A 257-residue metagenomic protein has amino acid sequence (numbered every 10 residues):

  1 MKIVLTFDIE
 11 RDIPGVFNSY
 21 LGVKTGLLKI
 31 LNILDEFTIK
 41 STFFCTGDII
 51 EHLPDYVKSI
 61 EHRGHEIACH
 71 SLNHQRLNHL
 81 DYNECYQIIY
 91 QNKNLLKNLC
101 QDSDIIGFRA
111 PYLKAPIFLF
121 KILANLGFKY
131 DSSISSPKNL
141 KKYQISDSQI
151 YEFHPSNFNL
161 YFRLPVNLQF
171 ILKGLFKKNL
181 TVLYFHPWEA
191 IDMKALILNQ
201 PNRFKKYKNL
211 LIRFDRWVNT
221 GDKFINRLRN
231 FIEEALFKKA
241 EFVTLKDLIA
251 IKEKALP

Functional and structural regions predicted by a protein language model:
M1-G107, Y112-F153, N167-P257: Catalytic alpha-helical scaffold of carbohydrate-active enzymes acting on polysaccharides/glycoconjugates
P155-N159: Formylglycine-dependent
R163: Active-site cores that bind ATP or allylic diphosphates and position pyrophosphate for catalysis
